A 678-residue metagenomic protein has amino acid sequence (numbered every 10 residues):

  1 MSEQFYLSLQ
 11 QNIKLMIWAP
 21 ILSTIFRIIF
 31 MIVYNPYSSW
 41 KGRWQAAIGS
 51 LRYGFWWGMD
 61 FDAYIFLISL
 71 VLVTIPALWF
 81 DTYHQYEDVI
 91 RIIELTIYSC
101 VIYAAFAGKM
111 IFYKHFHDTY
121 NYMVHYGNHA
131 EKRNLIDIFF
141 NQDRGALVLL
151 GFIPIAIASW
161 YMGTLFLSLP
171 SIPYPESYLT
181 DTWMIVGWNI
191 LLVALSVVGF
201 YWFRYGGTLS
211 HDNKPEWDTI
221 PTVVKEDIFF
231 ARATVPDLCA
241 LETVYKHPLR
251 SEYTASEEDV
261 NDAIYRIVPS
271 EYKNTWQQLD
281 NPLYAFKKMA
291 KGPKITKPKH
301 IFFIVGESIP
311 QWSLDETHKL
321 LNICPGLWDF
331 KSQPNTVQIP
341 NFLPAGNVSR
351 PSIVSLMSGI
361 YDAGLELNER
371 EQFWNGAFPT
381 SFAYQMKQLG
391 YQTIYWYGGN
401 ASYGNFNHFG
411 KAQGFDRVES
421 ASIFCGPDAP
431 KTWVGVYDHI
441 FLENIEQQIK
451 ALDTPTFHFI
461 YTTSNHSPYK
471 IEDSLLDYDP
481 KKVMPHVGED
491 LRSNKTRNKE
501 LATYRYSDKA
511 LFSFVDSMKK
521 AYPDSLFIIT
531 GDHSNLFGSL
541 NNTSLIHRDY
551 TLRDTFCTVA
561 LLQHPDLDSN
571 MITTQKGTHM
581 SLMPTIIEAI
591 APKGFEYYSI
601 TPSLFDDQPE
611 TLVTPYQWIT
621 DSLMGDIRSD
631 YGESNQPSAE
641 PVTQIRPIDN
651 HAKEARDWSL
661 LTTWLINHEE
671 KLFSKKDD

Functional and structural regions predicted by a protein language model:
S2-Y253, K676: Transmembrane and membrane-interface helices of multi-pass, inner-membrane envelope-modifying transferases
L22, H129-R133, V235-L238, E257 (+5 more regions): Alpha-helix initiation and N-capping motif
G54, I138, L165, V223 (+7 more regions): Residues that form generic nucleotide/phosphate-binding pockets
A77, D81-Q85, Y161-L165, I267-V268 (+4 more regions): Alpha-helix boundary/capping detector
D81-H84, F116-N121, D137, D143-A146 (+9 more regions): Glycine-centered secondary-structure boundary/capping sites
D137-F140, V223-F286, K297, Q333 (+1 more regions): The feature marks either
A156-G163, V260-I267, Y272, M386 (+1 more regions): Extended hydrophobic/Leu-rich segments
K273-D678: Solvent-exposed soluble domains appended to multi-pass membrane proteins
